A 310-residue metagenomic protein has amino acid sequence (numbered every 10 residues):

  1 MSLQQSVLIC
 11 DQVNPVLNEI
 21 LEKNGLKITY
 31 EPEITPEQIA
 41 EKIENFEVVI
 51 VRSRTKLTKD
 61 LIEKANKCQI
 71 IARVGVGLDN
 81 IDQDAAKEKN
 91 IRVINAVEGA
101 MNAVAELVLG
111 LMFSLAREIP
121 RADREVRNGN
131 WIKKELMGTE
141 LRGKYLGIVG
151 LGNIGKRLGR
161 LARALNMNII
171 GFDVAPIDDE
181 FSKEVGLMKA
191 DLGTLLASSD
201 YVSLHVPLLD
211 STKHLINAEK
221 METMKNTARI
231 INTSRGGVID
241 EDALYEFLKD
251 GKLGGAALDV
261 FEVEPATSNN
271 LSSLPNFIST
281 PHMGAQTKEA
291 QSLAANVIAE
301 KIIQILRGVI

Functional and structural regions predicted by a protein language model:
M1-I94, N217-T223: An N-terminal-biased, well-structured beta-alpha scaffold segment characteristic of Rossmann-like dinucleotide-binding
D11, P32-E33, D173-A175, S234: N-terminal Rossmann-fold cofactor-binding loop
K23, K134-N226: Rossmann-like dinucleotide/phosphate-binding beta-alpha-beta segment
E31-P32, R52, V74-G75, N90-N102 (+3 more regions): Short beta->alpha connector loops at strand-helix junctions that form conserved, small/polar/Pro-enriched
R54, V76, D200, V206-L208 (+2 more regions): Short glycine-/small-residue-rich Rossmann-like dinucleotide-binding loops
K56, G77-N80, N95, G99-A100 (+3 more regions): Residue-level detector of alpha-helix initiation sites
K89, V93-I94, D179, T227-I310: Rossmann-like dinucleotide-binding domain for NAD(H)/NADP(H)
K89-I91, A96-Y145, R160, A164 (+2 more regions): Phosphate-binding beta-alpha-beta segment of Rossmann-like dinucleotide-binding domains, i.e., the NAD(P)
